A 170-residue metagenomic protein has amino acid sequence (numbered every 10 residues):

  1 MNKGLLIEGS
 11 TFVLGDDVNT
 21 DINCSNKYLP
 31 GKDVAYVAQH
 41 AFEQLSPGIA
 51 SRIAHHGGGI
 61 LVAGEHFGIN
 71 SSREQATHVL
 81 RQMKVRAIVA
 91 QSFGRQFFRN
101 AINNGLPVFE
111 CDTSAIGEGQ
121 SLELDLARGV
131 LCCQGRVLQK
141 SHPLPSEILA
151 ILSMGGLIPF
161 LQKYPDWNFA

Functional and structural regions predicted by a protein language model:
M1-N26, P159-A170: N-terminal, positively charged, Ser/Thr/Ala/Gly-biased leader segments that form transit/presequence-like amphipathic
V18, G68-E74, L152-Q162: Conserved phosphate/anionic-ligand binding catalytic regions in large, soluble enzymes, centered on
C24-R128: Feature captures the catalytic cores and cofactor-binding loops of soluble hydro-lyases/lyases that act on carboxylate
I102-A170: Acidic, glycine-rich flexible loop/linker segments
